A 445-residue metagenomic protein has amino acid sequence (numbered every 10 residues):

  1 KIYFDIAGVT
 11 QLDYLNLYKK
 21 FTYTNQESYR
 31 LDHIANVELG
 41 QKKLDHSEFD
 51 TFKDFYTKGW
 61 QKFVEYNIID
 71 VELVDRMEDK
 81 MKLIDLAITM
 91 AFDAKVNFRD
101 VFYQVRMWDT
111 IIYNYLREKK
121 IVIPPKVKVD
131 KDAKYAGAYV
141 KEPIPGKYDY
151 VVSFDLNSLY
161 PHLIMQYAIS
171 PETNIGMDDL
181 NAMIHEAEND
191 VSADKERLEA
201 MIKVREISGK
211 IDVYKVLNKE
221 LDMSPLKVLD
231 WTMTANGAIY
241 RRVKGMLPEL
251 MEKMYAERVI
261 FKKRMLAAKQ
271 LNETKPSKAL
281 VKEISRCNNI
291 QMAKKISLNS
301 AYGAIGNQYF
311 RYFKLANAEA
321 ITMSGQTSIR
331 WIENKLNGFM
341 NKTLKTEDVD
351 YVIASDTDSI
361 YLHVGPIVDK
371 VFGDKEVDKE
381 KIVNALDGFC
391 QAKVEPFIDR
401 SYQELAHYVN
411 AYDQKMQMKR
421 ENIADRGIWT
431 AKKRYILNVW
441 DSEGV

Functional and structural regions predicted by a protein language model:
K1-V71: Active-site-proximal helix-loop-helix substrate-binding element of RNase H-like nuclease domains
I2-V9, T24-E27, E65-I69, N114-Y115 (+8 more regions): A general structural signal for short secondary-structure junctions and capping/turn motifs
Q41-D50, T173, K345-I353, V409-K415: Short, surface-exposed acidic
K53-P171, M177-D178, I184-E188, K278-G338 (+3 more regions): Common nucleic-acid-contacting/processivity interface regions adjacent to the catalytic cores of nucleic-acid enzymes
E78-T89, A267-T274, K335-Y351, Y402-Y412: Surface-exposed helix-capping loop/turn segments at secondary-structure junctions
L156-E347, V371: Helical catalytic core of nucleic-acid polymerases
A354, Y361-V445: C-terminal polymerase-core module
